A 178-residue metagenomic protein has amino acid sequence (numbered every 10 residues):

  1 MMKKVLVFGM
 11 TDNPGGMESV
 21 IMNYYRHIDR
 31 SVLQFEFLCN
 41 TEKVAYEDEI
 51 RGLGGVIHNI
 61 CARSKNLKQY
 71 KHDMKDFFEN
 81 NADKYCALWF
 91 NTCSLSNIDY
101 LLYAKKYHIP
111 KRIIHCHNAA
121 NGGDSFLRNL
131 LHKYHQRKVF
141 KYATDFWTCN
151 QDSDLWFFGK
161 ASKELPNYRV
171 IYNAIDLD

Functional and structural regions predicted by a protein language model:
M2-V5: Extreme N-terminal starter segment of soluble prokaryotic enzymes
V7-G15, N23-Q69, F77: N-terminal strand-loop element at the rim of the active site of nucleotide-sugar-dependent glycosyltransferases
C39, F90, T148-C149, V170: Short beta-strand scaffold positions
Q69-H72, K111, A120-Y142, G159: Nucleotide-sugar donor phosphate/pyrophosphate-binding loop at the beta->alpha transition of glycosyltransferases
M74-N91: Mobile, glycine- and charge-enriched loop segments and immediately flanking short secondary-structure elements within
L88-P110: An aromatic- and histidine-rich active-site surface loop
H108-R112, L165-P166: A short helix->loop->beta-strand "cap" motif at the edges of active sites that frequently abuts
D152, A174: Carbohydrate-associated surface elements
